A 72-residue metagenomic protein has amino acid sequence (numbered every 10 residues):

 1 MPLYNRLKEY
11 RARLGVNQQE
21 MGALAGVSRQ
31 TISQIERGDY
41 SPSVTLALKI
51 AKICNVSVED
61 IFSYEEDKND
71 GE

Functional and structural regions predicted by a protein language model:
N5-L24: Short basic helix-loop element that most often maps to the first helix and adjoining turn of HTH DNA-binding modules
Q19, Q30, E59: Residues within helix-turn-helix
V27-Y40: Recognition helix of helix-turn-helix/homeodomain-like DNA-binding domains that insert into the DNA major groove
T45-D60: DNA major-groove recognition helix of helix-turn-helix/homeodomain DNA-binding modules
F62-E72: Short, charged recognition helix plus adjacent turn of helix-turn-helix-like nucleic-acid-binding domains
